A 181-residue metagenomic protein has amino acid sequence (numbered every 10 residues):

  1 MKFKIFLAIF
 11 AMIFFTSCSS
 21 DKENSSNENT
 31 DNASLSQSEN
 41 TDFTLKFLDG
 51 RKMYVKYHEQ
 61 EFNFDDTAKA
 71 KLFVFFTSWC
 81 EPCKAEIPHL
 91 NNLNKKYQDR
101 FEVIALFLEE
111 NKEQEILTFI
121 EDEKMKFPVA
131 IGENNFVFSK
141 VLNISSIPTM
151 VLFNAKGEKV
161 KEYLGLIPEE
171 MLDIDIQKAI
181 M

Functional and structural regions predicted by a protein language model:
M1-M53, M181: N-terminal targeting signals for export/organelle localization
T44-K71: A short beta-strand-turn-helix
A68-A70, D99-E102, K126-P128, A155: Loop/turn elements at helix/coil->beta-strand transitions in domains of secreted/extracellular proteins
K69-K71, F76-W79, S146: Short pre-active-site segment immediately N-terminal to redox-active cysteine/selenocysteine motifs in thiol-based
L72-F73, V103, M150: Hydrophobic beta-strand anchors of alpha/beta hydrolase catalytic cores
C80-K84: Short, thiol/selenol-centered motifs that function as redox-active sites or metal-ligating centers
A85-E123, N134-S139: Structural microenvironment flanking redox-active thiols in thiol-disulfide oxidoreductases
D122-K126, E133-Q177: Thiol/disulfide oxidoreductase modules built on the thioredoxin-like
